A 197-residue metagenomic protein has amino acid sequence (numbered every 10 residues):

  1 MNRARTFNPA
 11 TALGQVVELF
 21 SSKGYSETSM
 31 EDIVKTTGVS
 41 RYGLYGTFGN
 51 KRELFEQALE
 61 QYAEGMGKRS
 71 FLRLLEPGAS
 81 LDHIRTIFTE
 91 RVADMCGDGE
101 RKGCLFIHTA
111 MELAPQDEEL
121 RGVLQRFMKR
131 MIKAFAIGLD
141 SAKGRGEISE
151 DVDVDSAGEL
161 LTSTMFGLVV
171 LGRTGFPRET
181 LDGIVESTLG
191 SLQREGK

Functional and structural regions predicted by a protein language model:
N2, T86-D94, K129-K133, I137-S141 (+3 more regions): C-terminal peripheral helix-coil segments that are non-catalytic and often amphipathic
N8-V17, I33, A58-Y62, M66 (+1 more regions): Generic hydrophobic, amphipathic alpha-helix propensity
T11, L19-E53, Q57: Helix-turn-helix
A12-F20, R91, M165: Short hydrophobic clusters on alpha-helical segments that form packing/core surfaces in small helical domains
Q57, F71-K102, V154-L161: Hydrophobic alpha-helical connector segments
D82, G122-R126, G144-L160, R178-E179 (+1 more regions): All-alpha amphipathic helical-bundle segments outside canonical DNA-binding/catalytic cores that form hydrophobic
H83, D98-E119: Amphipathic alpha-helical segments used for helix-helix packing
K102, I107, V152-L171, S187-S191: Hydrophobic alpha-helical segments that form the core of small-molecule binding pockets and/or dimer interfaces
